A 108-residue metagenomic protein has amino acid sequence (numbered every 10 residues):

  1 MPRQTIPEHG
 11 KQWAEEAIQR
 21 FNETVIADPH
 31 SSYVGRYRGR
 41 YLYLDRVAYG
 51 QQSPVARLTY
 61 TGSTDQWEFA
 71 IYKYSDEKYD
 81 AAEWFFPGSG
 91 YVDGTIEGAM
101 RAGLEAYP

Functional and structural regions predicted by a protein language model:
M1-G50: Negatively charged, low-complexity tracts enriched in Asp/Glu with abundant Ser/Thr
M1-N22, Y72-P108: Mixed-charge, Lys/Arg-enriched low-complexity segments
S31-S32, S53, S63, S75 (+1 more regions): Generic serine detector
V34-G35, V55, W84: Generic preference for hydrophobic/aromatic residues in regular secondary structure cores
G35, D65, A70-K73, K78: Broad hydrophobic/π-residue packing in well-ordered secondary structure
D45-I71: Short, conserved beta-strand/beta-arch hydrophobic-aromatic motifs that form part of recognition grooves or interface
